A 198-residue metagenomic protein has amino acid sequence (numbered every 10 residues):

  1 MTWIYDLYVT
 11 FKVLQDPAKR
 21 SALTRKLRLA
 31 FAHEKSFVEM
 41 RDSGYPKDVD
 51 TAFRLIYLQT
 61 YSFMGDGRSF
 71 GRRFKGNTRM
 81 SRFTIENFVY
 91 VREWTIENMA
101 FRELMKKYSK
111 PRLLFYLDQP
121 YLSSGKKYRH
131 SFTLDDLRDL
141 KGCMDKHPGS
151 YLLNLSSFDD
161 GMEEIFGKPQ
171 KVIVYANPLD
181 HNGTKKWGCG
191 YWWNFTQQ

Functional and structural regions predicted by a protein language model:
M1-W3: Short beta->alpha hinge that forms the Motif I/post-I loop of the SAM-binding pocket
Y5, Q15-K127, F158-D159: SAM-dependent nucleic-acid methyltransferase catalytic core
Y8: Short alpha-helix immediately C-terminal to the canonical SAM-binding loop
F11: Conserved SAM-binding loop
R129-S131: Short glycine-enriched, charge-decorated loop/helix-capping segments at active-site entrances that position
T133-Q198: Long, positively charged, glycine-interspersed low-complexity recognition regions
